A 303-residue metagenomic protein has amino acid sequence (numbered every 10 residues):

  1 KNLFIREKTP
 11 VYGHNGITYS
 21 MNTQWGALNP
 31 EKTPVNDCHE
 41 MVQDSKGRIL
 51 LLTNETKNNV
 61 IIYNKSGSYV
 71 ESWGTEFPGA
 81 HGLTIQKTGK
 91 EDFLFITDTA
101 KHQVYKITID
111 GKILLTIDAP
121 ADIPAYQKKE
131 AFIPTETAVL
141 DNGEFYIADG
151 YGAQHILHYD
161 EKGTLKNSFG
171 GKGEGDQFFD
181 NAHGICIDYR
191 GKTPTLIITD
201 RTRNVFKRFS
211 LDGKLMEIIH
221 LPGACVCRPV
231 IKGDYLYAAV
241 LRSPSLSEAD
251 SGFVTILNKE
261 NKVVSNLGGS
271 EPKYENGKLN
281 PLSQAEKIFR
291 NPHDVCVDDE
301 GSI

Functional and structural regions predicted by a protein language model:
N2-Q24: Blade/loop signatures of beta-propeller domains
T23-K32, G74, L114-F132, T164-D180 (+1 more regions): Surface-exposed loop and turn segments in beta-propeller and other repeat-based domains that flank or scaffold
E31-K46, E76-D92, D122-E144, E174-T195 (+3 more regions): Beta-rich, blade/repeat-based domains predominating in secreted/periplasmic proteins but also intracellular
L51-L52, I96, I147-A148, I198 (+1 more regions): Residue position within the beta-strands of beta-propeller blades
N54-E55, T99, G150-G152, R190 (+2 more regions): Short loop/turn segments immediately following the C-termini of beta-strands
I61, E71, Y105, L115 (+6 more regions): WD40 beta-propeller blade core
Y63-S68, T108-K112, D160-T164, S210-K214 (+1 more regions): Short loop/turn segments that connect beta-strands within beta-propeller blades
K192-T193, P222-K273, K278: Loop/turn-rich, solvent-exposed surfaces of beta-rich toroidal or solenoidal domains
